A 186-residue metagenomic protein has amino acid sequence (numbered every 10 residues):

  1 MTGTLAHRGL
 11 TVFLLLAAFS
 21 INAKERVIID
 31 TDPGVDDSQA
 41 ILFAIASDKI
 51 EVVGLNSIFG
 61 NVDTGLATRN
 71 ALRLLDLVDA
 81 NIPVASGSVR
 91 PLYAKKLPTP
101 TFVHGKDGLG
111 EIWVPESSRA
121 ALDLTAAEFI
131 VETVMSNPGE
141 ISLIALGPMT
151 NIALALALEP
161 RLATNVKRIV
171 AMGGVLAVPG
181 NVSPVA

Functional and structural regions predicted by a protein language model:
M1-L10: Bacterial N-terminal signal peptides that target proteins for export
G9, F13-L14, T64: Contiguous, function-dense segments enriched for cysteine-driven chemistry and partner/ligand-binding capacity
L14-N22: Hydrophobic h-region of N-terminal signal peptides that target proteins for export in Gram-negative bacteria
K24-D30, V35-R73, K106-G108, I112-A186: Active-site histidine-anchored catalytic micro-motif
V78-A85: A glycine-rich helix N-cap at a beta->alpha junction
A85-S117: Surface-exposed loop and adjacent secondary-structure segments within mature catalytic domains
